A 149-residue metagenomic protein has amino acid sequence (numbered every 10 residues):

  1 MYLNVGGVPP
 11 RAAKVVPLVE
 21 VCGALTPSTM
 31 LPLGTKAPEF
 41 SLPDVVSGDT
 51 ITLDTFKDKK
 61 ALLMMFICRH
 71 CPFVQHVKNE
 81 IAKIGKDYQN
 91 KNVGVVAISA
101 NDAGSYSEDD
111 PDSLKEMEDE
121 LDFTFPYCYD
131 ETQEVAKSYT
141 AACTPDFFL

Functional and structural regions predicted by a protein language model:
L3, V16-D54: N-terminal "domain-start" segment that seeds a small globular fold
P10-V16: Compositionally biased, low-complexity intrinsically disordered regions
F40, P145-L149: A short, hydrophobic beta-strand/beta-hairpin element that forms part of a small beta-sheet core
L53-V77: Short active-site neighborhood of thiol/selenol oxidoreductases, capturing the structured segment around
D58, N90, E120-D122: Short, well-ordered coil/turn elements that cap or connect secondary structure elements
F73-Y88, E108-P111: Typically the conserved alpha-helix immediately C-terminal to a functionally engaged Cys/Sec in thioredoxin-like
N92-E108, F123-T132: Thiol-based oxidoreductase modules, predominantly thioredoxin-like and allied folds used for disulfide exchange
K115-D146: Short, internal strand/loop/helix patches that form the active-site neighborhood or redox-interaction surface
